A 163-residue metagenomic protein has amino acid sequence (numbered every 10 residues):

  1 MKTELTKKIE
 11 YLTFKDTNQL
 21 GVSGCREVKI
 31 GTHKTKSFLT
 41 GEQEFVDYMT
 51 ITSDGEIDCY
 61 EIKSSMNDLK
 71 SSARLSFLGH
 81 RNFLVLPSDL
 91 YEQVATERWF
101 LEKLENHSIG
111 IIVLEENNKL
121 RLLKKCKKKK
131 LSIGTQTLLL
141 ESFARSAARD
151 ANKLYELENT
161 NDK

Functional and structural regions predicted by a protein language model:
M1-G21, H33, A95-K163: Non-catalytic C-terminal interaction segments of nucleic acid-processing enzymes
N18-T40: A short acidic/basic microdomain associated with nuclease active sites
K29, M49, K63: Anionic group-transfer/hydrolysis microenvironments
T32, E56, N67-D68, L90 (+1 more regions): Surface-exposed, flexible loop/turn segments at secondary-structure boundaries
G41-C59, D68, R74-F77: Active-site beta-strand-loop-beta-strand hairpin of nuclease catalytic cores that positions key catalytic residues
V46, H80, I109: Residue-level detector of short, conserved catalytic/binding motifs and their immediate flanks
D58-S64, N82-L86, G110-V113: Short, hydrophobic beta-strand segments that form beta-sheet elements in well-ordered domains
S65-L104: Short, charged, amphipathic alpha-helix that recurs within catalytic cores of restriction-modification and other
